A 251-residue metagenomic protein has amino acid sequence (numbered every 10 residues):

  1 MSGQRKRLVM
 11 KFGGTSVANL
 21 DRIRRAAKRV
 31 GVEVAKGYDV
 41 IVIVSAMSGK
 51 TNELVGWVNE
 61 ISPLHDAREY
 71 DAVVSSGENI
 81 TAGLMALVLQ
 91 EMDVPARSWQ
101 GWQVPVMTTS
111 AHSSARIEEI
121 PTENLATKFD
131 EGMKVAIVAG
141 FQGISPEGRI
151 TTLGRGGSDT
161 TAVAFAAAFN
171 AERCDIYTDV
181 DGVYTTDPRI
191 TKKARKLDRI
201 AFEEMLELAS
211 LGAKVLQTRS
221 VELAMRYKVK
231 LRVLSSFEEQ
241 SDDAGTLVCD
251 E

Functional and structural regions predicted by a protein language model:
M1-E222: Nucleotide/pyrophosphate-binding catalytic subdomain
A209-C249: A conserved active-site cap/scaffold subdomain adjacent to cofactor or substrate pockets
